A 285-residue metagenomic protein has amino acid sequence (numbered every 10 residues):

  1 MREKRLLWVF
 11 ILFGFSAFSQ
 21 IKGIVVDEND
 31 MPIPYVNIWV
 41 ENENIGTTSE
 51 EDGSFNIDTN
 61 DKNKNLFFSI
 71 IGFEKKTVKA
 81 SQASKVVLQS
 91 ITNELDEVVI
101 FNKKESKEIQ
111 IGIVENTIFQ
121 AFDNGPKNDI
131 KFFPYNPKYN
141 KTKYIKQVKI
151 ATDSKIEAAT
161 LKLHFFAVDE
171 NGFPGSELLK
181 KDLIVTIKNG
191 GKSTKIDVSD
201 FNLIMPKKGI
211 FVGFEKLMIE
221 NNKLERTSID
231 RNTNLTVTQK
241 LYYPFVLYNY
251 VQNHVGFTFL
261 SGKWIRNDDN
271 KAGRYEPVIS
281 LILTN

Functional and structural regions predicted by a protein language model:
M1-I24, N285: Bacterial Sec-dependent N-terminal signal peptides
I21, D27-N42: Short, ordered, surface-exposed loop/turn motifs in non-cytosolic proteins
I21-D27, G53, V86: A short, amphipathic beta-strand motif
V36-G46, I71-F73, N102: Short amphipathic beta-strand segments in non-cytosolic proteins
N44-S54: Short, acidic Ser/Thr/Gly-rich low-complexity loop/linker segments typical of extracellular and cell-surface proteins
F67-K79: A short, solvent-exposed loop/turn motif at the edges and junctions of modular extracellular/periplasmic domains
E94-V168, K216, E220-N285: Beta-sheet-rich sandwich/jelly-roll-like modules and their strand-loop junctions
T160-T233: Aromatic- and Gly/Pro-enriched, solvent-exposed loop/edge beta-strand patches characteristic of beta-rich domains
